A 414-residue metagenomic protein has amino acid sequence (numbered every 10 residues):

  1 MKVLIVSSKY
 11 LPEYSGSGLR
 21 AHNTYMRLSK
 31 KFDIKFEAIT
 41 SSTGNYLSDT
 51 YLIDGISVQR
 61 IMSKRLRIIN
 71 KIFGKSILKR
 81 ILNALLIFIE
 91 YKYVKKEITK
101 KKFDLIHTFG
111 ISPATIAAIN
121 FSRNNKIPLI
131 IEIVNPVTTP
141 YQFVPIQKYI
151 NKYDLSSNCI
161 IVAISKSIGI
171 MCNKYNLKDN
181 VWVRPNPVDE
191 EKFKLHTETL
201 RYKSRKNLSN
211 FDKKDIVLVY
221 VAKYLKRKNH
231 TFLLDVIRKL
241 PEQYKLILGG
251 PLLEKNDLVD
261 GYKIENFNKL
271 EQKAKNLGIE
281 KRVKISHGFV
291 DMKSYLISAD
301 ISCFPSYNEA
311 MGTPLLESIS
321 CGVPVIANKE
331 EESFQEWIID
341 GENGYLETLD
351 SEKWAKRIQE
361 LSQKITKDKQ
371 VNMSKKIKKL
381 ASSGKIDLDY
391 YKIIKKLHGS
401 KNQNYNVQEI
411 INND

Functional and structural regions predicted by a protein language model:
L4, F211-K228, L234-I237, I247-G249: Conserved donor-binding/catalytic core segment of Leloir-type glycosyltransferases
G16, L349, T366-N412: A charged, aromatic-enriched C-terminal amphipathic alpha-helix characteristic of glycosyltransferases across folds
S167, P187: Carbohydrate-associated surface elements
V188, V221, K245-N268: Glycosyltransferase donor-sugar binding loop
K255-F267, I279-F289, Y295: Active-site donor-binding acidic/aromatic loop of nucleotide-activated sugar and phosphosugar transferases involved
Y307: Aromatic "clamp/platform" in nucleotide-sugar-dependent glycosyltransferases that forms part of the donor/acceptor
P324-N328: Short hydrophobic beta-strand element within catalytic cores of glycosyltransferases and related nucleotide-activated
I339-E352, E360-T366: Conserved acidic donor-binding segment of nucleotide-sugar-dependent glycosyltransferases
